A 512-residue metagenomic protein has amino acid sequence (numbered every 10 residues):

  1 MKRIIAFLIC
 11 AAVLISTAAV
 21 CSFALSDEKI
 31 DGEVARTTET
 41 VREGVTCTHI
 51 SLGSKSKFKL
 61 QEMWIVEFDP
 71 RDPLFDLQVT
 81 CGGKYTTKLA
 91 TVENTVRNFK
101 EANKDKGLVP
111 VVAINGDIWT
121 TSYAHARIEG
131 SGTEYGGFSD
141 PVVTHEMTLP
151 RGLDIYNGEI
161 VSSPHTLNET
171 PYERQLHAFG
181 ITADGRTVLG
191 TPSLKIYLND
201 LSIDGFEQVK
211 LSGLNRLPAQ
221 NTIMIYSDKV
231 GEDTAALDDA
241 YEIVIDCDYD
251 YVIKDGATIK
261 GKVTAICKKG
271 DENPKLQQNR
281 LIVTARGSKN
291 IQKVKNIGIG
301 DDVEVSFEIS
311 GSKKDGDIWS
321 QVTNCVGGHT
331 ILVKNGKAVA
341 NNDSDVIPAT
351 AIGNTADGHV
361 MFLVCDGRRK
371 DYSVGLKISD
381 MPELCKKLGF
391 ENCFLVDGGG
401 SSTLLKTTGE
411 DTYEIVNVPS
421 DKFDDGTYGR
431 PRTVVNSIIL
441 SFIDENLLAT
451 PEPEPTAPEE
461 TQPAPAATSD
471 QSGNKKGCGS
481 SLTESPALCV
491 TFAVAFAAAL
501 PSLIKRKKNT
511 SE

Functional and structural regions predicted by a protein language model:
T17-E28, K475-S481: Sec-dependent signal peptide cleavage junction
A24-T284: Zymogen propeptides
Y123-E173, V322-E391, G400-A449: Conserved, well-ordered active-site substructure
I297-V305: Loop/turn positions that initiate beta-strands
E445-S481: C-terminal low-complexity, Ser/Thr- and acidic/Pro-rich disordered "stalk" regions positioned immediately N-terminal
G479-T491: Juxtamembrane/start-of-transmembrane alpha-helix segments at the extracytoplasmic/lumenal side of membrane anchors
C489-E512: C-terminal membrane-anchoring or membrane-association module
